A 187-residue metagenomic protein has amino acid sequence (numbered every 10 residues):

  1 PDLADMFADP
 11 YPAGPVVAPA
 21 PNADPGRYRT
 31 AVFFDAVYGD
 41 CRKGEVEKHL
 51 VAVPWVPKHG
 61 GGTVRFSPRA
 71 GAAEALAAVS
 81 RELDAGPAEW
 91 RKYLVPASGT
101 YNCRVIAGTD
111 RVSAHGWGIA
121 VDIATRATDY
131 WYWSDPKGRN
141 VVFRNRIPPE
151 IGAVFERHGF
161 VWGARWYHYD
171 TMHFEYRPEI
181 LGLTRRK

Functional and structural regions predicted by a protein language model:
P1-W166: Cell-envelope/glycan interface and biosynthesis
V161-K187: A cross-kingdom marker for long, charged
